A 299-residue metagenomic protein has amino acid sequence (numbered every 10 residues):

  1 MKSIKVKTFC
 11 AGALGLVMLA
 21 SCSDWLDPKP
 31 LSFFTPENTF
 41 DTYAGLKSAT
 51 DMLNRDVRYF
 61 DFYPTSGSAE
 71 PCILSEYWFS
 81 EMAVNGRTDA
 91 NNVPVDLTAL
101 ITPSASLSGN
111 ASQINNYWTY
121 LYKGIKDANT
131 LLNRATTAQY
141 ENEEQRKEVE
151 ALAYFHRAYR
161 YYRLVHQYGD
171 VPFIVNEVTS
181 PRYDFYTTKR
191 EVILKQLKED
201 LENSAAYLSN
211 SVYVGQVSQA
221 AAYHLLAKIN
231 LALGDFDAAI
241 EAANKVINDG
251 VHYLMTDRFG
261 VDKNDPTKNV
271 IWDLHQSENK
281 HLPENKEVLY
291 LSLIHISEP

Functional and structural regions predicted by a protein language model:
K2-C10: Bacterial N-terminal signal peptides that target proteins for export
S23-L152, H156, R160-E177, R182-D184 (+2 more regions): Short acidic-aromatic linear motifs embedded in glycine-rich loops, typified by GG[WY][YF]DAGD(H) and related
E144, V212-Y213: Short coil/turn linkers that connect adjacent helices within long alpha-helical scaffolds, especially alpha-solenoid
